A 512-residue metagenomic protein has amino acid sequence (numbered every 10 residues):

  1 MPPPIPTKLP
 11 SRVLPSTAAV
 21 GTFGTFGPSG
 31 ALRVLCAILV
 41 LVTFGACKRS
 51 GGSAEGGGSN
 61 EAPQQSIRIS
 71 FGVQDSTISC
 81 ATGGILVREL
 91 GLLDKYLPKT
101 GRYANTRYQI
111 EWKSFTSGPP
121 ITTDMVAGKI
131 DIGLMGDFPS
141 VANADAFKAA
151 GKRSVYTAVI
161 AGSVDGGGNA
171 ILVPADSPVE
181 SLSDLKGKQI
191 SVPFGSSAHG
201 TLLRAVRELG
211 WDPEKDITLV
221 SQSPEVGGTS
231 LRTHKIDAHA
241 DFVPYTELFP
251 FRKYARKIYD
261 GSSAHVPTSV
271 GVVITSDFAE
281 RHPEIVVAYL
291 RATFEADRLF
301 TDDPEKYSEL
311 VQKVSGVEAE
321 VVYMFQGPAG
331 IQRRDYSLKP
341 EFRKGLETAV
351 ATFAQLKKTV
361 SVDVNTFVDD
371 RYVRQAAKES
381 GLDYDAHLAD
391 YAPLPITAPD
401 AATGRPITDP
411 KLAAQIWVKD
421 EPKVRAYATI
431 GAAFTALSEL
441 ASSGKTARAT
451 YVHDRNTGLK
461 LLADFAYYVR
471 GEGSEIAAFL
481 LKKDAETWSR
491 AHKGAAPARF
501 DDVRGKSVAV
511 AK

Functional and structural regions predicted by a protein language model:
T43-A46: C-terminal motif of bacterial Sec signal peptides marking the signal peptidase cleavage site
R49, Q189, P193-A205, L209 (+2 more regions): Ligand-binding clefts/hinges and TM-proximal coupling segments of bilobed small-molecule sensing domains
G58-D212, T218-S221, D237, V266: Short, glycine-/small- and polar/acidic-enriched structural segments that line small-molecule recognition paths
T77-I78, H282-V360: Secondary-structure end/capping motifs
V87, G168-P178, T268-E284, V469-G471: A bilobed periplasmic-binding-protein/Venus flytrap-type ligand-binding module shared by bacterial periplasmic
K148, E214, V220, E225-V314 (+2 more regions): Pocket-lining segment of extracytoplasmic ligand-binding domains
F353-T397: Conserved C-terminal helix/tail region of periplasmic/extracytoplasmic solute-binding proteins
D400-T403: Short cysteine-rich clusters marking metal-coordination/redox-active sites
